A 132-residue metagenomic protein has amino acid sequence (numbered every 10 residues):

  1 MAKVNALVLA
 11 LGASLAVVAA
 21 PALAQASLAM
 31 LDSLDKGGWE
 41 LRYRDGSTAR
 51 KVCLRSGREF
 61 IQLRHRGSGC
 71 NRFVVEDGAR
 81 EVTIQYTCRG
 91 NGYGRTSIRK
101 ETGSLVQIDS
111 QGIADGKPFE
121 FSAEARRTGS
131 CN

Functional and structural regions predicted by a protein language model:
M1-L11: Bacterial N-terminal signal peptides that target proteins for export
A19-P21: N-terminal signal peptide c-region/cleavage motif recognized by signal peptidases
Q25-K36, G129-N132: N-terminal helix-cap/turn-to-beta initiation motif at the start of protein domains
S33-A49: Tryptophan-anchored aromatic micro-motifs
W39-Y43, V82-R89, I108-A114: Short beta-strand segments that buttress and anchor functional surface loops
S47-G103: Central antiparallel beta-sheet cores of small beta-barrel/beta-sandwich binding domains
N91-T96, Q107-I108, P118-S122: Short, surface-exposed coil-to-beta transition loops
D115-N132: Edge beta-strand at a domain terminus
